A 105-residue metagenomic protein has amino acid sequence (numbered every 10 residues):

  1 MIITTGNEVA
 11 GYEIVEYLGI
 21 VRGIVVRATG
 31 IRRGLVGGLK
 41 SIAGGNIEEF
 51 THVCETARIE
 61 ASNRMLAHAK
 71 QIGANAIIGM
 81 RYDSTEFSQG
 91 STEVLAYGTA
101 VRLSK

Functional and structural regions predicted by a protein language model:
M1-R33, Q71, N75, T92-K105: N-terminal presequence-like segments and the immediate start of the first folded domain
G6-V9, Y82-E86: Short, solvent-exposed loop/turn elements at beta->coil junctions and helix N-caps that rim active or binding pockets
V21, V26, G34-R81: Short, well-ordered alpha-helical segments
F87-S91: Short glycine-biased active-site loop of nucleotidyltransferases that positions the nucleotide triphosphate and helps
